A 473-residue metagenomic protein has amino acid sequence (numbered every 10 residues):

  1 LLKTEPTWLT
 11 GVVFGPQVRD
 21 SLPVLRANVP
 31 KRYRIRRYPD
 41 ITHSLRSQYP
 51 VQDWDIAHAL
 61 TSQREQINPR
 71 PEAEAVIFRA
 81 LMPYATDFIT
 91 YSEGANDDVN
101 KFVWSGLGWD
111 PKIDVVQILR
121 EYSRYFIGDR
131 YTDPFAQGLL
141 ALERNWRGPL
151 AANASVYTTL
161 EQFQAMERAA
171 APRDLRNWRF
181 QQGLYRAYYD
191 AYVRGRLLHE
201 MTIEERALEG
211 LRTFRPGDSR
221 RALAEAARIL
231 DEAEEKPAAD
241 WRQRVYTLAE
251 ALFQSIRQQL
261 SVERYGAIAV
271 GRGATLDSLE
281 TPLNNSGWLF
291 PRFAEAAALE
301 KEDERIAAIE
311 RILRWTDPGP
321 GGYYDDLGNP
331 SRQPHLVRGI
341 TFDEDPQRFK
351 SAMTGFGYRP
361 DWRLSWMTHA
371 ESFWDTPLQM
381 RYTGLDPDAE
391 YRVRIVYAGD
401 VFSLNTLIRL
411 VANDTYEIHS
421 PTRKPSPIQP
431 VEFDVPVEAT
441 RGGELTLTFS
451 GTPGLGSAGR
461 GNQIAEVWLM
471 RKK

Functional and structural regions predicted by a protein language model:
L1-T132, A136-L140, E232-K236, Q243 (+3 more regions): Catalytic-core regions of glycoside hydrolase
T4, G11, D20-R34, H43-Q66 (+10 more regions): Extended interaction regions within the primary functional domain
T7-W8, L289, Y391: A general structural signal for well-ordered secondary-structure junctions
P30-P50, Q66-A75, R144-A152, A187-I203 (+2 more regions): A short, terminal or domain-edge coil/loop segment
M82, I118, A136-E143, A154 (+4 more regions): Bulky hydrophobic/aromatic packing residues
S92-V103, W109-G319: C-terminal non-catalytic alpha-helical accessory regions
R305-K473: Extracytoplasmic
